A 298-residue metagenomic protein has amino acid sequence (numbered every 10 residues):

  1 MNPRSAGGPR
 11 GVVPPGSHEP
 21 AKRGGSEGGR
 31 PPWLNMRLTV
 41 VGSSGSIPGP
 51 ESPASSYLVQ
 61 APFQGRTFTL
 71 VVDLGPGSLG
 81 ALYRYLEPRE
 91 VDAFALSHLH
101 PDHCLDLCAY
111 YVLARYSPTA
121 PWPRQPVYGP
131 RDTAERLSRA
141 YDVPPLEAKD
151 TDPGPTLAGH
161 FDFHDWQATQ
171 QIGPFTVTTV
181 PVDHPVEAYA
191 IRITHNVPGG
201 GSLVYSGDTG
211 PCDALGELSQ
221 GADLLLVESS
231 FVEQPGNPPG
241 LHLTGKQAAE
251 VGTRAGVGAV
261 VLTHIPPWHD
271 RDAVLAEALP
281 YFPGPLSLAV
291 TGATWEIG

Functional and structural regions predicted by a protein language model:
N2-V13, E27-G28: Intrinsic disorder/low-complexity segments enriched in small, polar and charged residues
V13-P14, A222: N-terminal non-cleavable signal-anchor helices
E27-Y205, G210, L215-E217, L275-G298: Binuclear metal-dependent hydrolase catalytic cores
P211-E296: Cap/insert and terminal regions of metallo-dependent hydrolase folds
